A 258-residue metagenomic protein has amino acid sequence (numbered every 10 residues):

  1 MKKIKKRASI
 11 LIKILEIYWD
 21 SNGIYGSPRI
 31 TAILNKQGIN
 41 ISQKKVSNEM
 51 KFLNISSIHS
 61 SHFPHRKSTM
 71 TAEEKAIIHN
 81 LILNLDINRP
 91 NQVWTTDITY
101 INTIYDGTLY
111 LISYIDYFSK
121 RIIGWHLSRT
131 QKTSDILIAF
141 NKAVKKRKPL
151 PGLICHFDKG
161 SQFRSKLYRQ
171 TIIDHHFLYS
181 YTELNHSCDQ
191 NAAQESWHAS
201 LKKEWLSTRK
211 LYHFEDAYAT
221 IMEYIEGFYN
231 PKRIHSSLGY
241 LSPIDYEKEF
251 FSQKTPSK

Functional and structural regions predicted by a protein language model:
M1-P90, S187-C188, S242-F251: Basic, flexible linker segments flanking DNA-binding modules in nucleic acid-interacting mobile-element proteins
I14, I30, V46, M50 (+12 more regions): Mobile genetic element proteins and their domesticated derivatives, centered on retroelements and DNA transposons
T69, F157-K159, S165-Y168, Y181-K202 (+2 more regions): RNase H-like two-metal-ion nuclease catalytic core shared by retroviral integrases and related mobile-element nucleases
I87-I123, R129-Q131: An active-site-proximal beta-strand-loop segment
G107, H126-K148: Active-site beta-loop-alpha junctions of metal-dependent nucleic acid enzymes, especially the RNase H-like/DDE
R121-W125, Y179-T182, S207-T208: Short small-residue beta-strand/loop micro-motif enriched in glycine and branched aliphatics
I173-H175, S200-K258: C-terminal domain-tail junction helix/linker
